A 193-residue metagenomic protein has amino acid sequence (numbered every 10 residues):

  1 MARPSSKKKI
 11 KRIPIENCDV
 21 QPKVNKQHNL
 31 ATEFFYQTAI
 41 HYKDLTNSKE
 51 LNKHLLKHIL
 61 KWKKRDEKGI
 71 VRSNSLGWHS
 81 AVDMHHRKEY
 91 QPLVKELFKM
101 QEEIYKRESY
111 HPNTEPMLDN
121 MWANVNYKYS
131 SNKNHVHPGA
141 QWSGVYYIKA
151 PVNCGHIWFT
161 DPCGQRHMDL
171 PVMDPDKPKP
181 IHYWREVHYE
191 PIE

Functional and structural regions predicted by a protein language model:
M1-R12: Polybasic, lysine-enriched low-complexity intrinsically disordered terminal tails
I10-Y110: Non-heme Fe(II)/2-oxoglutarate
F34-Q37, E115-M117, H188, E193: A short, polar/charged loop/turn motif at coil->beta-strand junctions and beta-hairpin connectors
Q37, S75, E115, C154-H156: Generic secondary-structure boundary/loop-capping signal
I40, N120, H156: A residue-level signal for beta-strand positions that form part of recognition/binding surfaces within mature
L56-N74, D119-W142: Short, charged N-terminal helix-start/capping segments
H86-D119, Y127-Q141, I148-V152: Active-site region of the double-stranded beta-helix
A123-E193: Catalytic core of non-heme Fe(II) oxygenases with the double-stranded beta-helix
